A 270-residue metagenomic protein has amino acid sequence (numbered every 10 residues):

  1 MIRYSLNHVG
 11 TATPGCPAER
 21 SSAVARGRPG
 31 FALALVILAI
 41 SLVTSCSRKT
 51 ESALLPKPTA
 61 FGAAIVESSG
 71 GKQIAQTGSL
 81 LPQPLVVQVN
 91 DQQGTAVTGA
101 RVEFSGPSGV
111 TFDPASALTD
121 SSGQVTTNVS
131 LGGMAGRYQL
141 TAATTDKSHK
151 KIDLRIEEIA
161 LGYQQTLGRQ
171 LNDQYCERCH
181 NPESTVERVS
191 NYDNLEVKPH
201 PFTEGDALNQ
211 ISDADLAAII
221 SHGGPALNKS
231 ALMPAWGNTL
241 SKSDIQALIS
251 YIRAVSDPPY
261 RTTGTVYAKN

Functional and structural regions predicted by a protein language model:
T11-T13, P17-E19, V24-G30: Intrinsic, low-complexity polybasic segments
A32-L42: Bacterial N-terminal signal peptides
C46-Y163: The feature marks long extracellular or luminal low-complexity segments
E157-N172, T262-N270: Electrostatic cytochrome c docking/interface patches
G162-E183, Y192-D193, L216: Sequence/structural segment immediately N-terminal to covalent heme-attachment motifs in c-type and related
Y163, L167, L171, I211 (+3 more regions): Extracytoplasmic/secreted proteins, especially bacterial periplasmic and envelope-associated proteins
Y192, E196-F202, I219-V255, Y260-Y267: Axial heme c-ligation environment in periplasmic c-type cytochrome domains
